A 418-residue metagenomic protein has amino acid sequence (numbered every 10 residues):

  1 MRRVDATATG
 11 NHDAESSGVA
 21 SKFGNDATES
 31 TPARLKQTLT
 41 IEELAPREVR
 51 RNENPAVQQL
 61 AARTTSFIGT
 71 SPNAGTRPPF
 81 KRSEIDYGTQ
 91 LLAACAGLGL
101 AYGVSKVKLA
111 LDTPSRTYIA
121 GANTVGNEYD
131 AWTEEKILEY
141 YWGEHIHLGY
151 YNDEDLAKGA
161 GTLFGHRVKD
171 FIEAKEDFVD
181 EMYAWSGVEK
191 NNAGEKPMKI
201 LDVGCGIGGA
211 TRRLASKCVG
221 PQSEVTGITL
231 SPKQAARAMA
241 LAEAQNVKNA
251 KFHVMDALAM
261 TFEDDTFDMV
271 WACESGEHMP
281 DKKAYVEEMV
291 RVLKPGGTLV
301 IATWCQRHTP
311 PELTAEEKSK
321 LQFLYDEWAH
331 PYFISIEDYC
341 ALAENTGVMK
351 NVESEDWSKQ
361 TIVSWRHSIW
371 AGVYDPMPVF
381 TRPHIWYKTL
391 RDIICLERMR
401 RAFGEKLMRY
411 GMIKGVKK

Functional and structural regions predicted by a protein language model:
P78-Y141: N-terminal auxiliary segments of SAM/dcSAM-dependent transferases
Y150-G165, K169-K196: Conserved alpha-helix/loop element of class I SAM-dependent methyltransferases that forms part of the SAM/SAH-binding
K199-L201, C205-A259: Class I SAM-dependent methyltransferase SAM/SAH-binding core
L258-V270: A short acidic, Gly/Pro-enriched loop at the edge of an enzyme's catalytic core that lines a small-molecule cofactor
D268-D281: A short SAM/SAH-binding and catalytic strip from SAM-dependent methyltransferases
K283-T298: A short glycine-rich, Lys/Arg-flanked "PGG" loop and its adjoining helix->strand segment in the class I
E312-Y410, V416-K418: Substrate-binding/catalytic lobe of Class I Rossmann-like enzymes that use SAM or dcSAM, i.e., the mid-to-C-terminal
